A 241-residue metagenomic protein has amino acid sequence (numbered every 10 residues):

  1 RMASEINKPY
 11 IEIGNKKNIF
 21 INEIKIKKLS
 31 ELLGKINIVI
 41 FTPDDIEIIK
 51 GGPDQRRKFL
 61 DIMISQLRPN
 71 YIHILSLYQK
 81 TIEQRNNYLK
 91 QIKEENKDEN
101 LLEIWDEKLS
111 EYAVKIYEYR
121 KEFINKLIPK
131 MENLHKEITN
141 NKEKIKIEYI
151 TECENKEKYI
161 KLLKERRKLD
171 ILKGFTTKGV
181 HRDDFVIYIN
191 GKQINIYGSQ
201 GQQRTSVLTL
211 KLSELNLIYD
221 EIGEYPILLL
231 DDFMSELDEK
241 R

Functional and structural regions predicted by a protein language model:
R1-I49, P53-Q55, L60-Y71, I128-N133 (+1 more regions): Nucleotide-state sensing region of NTPase/ATPase domains
K35-V39, G51, Q79-K90, V186-G191 (+1 more regions): Noncatalytic linker/hinge segments flanking ATPase motor cores
V39-F41, D61-I62, P69, R85 (+3 more regions): Alpha-helix boundary/interfacial micro-motifs
D45-I46, Q66-R68, I74-S76, E143 (+2 more regions): Short, charged/polar low-complexity linear motifs in solvent-exposed/disordered segments
I46, S235-E236: Short strand->helix junction
E47-I49, R57-E103, E107: Long, charged N-terminal accessory/stalk domains
G51, H73, G198-G201: Short alpha-helix boundary/capping segments
K93-L229, E236-K240: Conserved NTPase motor "head" modules and their coupling/switch loops across ABC/AAA+ ATPases, GTPases, and GHKL ATPases
